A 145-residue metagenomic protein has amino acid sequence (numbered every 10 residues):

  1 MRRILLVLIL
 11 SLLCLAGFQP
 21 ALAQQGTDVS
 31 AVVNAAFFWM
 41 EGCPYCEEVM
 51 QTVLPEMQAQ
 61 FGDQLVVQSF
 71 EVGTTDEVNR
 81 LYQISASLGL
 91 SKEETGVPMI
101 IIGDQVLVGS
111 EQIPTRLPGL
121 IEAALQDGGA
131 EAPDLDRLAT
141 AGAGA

Functional and structural regions predicted by a protein language model:
M1-L6: Bacterial N-terminal signal peptides that target proteins for export
V7-G17: Bacterial N-terminal signal peptides
W39-G42: Short pre-active-site segment immediately N-terminal to redox-active cysteine/selenocysteine motifs in thiol-based
C46-F61: Typically the conserved alpha-helix immediately C-terminal to a functionally engaged Cys/Sec in thioredoxin-like
G62-N79: Thiol-based oxidoreductase modules, predominantly thioredoxin-like and allied folds used for disulfide exchange
I84-D104: Short, structured active-site "lid" loops
V97-D136: Non-catalytic, surface beta->alpha helical segment in thiol-disulfide oxidoreductase systems
